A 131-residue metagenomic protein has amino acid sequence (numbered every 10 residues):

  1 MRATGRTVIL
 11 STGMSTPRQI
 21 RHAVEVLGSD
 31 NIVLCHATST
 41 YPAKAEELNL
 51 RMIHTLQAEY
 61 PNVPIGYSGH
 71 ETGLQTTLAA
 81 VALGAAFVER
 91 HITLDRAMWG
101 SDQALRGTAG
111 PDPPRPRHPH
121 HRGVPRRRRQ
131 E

Functional and structural regions predicted by a protein language model:
M1-E131: Catalytic cores and adjacent flexible loops of soluble metabolic enzymes that perform enolate/carbanion chemistry on
